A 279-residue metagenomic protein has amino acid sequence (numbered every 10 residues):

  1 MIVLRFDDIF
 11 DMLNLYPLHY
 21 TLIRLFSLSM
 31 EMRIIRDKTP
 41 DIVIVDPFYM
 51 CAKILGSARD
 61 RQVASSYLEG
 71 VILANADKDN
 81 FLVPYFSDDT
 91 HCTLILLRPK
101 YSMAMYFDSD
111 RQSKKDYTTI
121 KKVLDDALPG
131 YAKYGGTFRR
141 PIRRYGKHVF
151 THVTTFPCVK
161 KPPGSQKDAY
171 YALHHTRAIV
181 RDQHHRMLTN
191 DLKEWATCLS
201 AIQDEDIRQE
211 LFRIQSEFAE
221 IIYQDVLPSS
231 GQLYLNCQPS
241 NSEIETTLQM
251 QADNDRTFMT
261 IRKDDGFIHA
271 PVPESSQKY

Functional and structural regions predicted by a protein language model:
I2-I35: A structural/positional concept
I9-L13, I34-D255, K263-Y279: Cysteine protease-like catalytic core of ubiquitin/ubiquitin-like
